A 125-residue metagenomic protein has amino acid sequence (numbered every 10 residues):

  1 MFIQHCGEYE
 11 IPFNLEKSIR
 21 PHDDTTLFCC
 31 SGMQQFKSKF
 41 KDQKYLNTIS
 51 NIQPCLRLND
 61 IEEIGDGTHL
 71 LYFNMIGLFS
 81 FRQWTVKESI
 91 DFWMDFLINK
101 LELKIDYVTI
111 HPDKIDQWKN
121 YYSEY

Functional and structural regions predicted by a protein language model:
M1-Y125: Structured aminoacyl-transfer and RNA-binding surfaces used for tRNA recognition/handling in the translation apparatus
